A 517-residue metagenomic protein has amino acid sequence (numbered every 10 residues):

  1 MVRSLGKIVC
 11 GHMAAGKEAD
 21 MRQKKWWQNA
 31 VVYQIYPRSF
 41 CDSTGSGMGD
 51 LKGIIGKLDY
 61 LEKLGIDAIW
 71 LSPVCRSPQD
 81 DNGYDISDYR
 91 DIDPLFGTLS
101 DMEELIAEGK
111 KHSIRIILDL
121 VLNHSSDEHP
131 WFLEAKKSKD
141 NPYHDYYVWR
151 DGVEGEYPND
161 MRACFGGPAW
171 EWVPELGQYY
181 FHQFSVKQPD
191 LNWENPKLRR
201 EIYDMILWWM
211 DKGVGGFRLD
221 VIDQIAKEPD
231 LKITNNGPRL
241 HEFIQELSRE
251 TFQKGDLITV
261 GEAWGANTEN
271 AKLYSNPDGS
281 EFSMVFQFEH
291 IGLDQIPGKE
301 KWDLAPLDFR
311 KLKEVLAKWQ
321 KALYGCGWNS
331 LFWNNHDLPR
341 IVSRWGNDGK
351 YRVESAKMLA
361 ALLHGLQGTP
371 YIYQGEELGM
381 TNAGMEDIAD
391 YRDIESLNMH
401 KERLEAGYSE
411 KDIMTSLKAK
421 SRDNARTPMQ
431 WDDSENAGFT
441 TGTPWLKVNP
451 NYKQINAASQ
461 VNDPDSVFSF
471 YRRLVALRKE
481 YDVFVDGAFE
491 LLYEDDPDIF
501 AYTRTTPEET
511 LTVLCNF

Functional and structural regions predicted by a protein language model:
V9-G16: N-terminal amphipathic/hydrophobic targeting modules at extreme N-termini, encompassing cleavable Sec/SRP-type signal
K17-F517: Active-site and adjacent substrate-binding regions of carbohydrate-active enzymes
